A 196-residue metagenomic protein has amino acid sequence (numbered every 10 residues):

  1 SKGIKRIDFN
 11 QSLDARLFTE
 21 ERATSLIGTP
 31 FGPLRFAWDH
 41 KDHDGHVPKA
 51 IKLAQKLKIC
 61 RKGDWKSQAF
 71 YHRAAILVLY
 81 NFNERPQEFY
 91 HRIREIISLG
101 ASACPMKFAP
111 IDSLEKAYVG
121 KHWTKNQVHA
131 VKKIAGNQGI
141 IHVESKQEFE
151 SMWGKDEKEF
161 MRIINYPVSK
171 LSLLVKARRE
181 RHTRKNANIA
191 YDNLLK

Functional and structural regions predicted by a protein language model:
S1-A50, R73-N81, S102-M106: Core AdoMet radical
E21-T29, I51-A69, I97: Acidic (Asp/Glu)-rich catalytic clusters
K49-K52, Y90-H91: Charged helix-capping and loop-helix junction motifs
I59-Y71, L79-K196: Auxiliary Fe-S-binding modules of radical SAM enzymes
